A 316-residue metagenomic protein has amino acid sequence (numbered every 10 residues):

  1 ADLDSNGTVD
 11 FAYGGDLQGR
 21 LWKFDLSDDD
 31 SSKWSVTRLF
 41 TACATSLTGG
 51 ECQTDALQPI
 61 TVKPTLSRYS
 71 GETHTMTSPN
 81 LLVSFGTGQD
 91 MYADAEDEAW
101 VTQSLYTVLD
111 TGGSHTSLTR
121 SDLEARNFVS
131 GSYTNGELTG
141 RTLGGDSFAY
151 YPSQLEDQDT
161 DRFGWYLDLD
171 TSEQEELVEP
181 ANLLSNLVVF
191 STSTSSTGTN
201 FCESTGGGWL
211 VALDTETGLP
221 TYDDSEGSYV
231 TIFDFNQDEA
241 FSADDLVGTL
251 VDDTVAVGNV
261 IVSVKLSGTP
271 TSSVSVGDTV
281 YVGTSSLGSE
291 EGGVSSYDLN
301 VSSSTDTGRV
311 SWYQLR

Functional and structural regions predicted by a protein language model:
A1-R316: Beta-propeller fold recognition
